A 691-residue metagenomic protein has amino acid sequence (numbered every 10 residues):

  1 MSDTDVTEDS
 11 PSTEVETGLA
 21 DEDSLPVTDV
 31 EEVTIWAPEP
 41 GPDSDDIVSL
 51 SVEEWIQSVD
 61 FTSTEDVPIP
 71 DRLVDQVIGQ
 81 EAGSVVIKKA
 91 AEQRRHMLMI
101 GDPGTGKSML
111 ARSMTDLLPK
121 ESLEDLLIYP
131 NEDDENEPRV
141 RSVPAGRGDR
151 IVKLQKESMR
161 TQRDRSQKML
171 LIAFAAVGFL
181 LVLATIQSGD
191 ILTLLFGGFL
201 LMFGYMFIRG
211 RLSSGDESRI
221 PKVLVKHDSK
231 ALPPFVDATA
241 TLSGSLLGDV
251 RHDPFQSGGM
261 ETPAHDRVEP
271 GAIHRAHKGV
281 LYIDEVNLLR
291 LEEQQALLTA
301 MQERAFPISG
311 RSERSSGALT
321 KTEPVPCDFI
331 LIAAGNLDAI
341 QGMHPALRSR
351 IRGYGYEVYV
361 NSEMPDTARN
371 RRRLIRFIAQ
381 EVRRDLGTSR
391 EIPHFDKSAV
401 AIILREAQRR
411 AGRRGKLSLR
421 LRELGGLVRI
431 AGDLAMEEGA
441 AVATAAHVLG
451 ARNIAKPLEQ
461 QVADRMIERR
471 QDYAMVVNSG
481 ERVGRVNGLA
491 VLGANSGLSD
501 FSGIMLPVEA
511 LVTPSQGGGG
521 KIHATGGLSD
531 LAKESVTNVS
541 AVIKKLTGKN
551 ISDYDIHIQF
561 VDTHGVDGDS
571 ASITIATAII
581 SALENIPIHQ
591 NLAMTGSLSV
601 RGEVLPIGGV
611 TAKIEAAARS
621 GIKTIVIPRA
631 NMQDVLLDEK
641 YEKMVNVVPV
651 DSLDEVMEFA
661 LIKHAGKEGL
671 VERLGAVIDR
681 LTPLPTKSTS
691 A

Functional and structural regions predicted by a protein language model:
M1-P26: N-terminal acidic, proline/glycine-rich, low-complexity intrinsically disordered segments
T4, S24-E31, E54-V67, R482-V486 (+1 more regions): Peripheral, non-AAA+ core regions of ATP-driven protein-machinery
P26-R371, F377-G432, V442, E459-V462 (+4 more regions): Conserved ASCE/P-loop NTPase catalytic core
G104, A407-R410, I454, V561-V566 (+1 more regions): Short, internal active-site loops enriched in acidic
E269-G271, A318-K321, A494-S496, K545 (+1 more regions): Generic recognition of flexible, low-complexity loop/linker segments
I332, E438-A541, K545-T547: C-terminal engagement/docking regions of AAA+ P-loop ATPases
R384-I392, E437-A441, L546-I551, L583-H589: Secondary-structure transition/capping motifs at alpha-helix termini and the adjoining loop/turn into the next element
G425-I430, R452, S572-I580: Amphipathic alpha-helical interaction/assembly segments
